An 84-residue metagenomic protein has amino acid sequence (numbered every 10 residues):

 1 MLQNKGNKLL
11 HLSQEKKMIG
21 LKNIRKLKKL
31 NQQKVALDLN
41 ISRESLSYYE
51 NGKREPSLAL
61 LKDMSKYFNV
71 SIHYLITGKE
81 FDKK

Functional and structural regions predicted by a protein language model:
M1-Q14, N23, L27, K66 (+1 more regions): Short, charged recognition helix plus adjacent turn of helix-turn-helix-like nucleic-acid-binding domains
K17, L21, S71-I72: Hydrophobic side chains within well-formed alpha-helices
I19-D38, D63: Short basic helix-loop element that most often maps to the first helix and adjoining turn of HTH DNA-binding modules
L21, V35-A36, L46-Y49, L75: Conserved hydrophobic/aromatic packing and binding residues within compact polymer-binding modules
K29, K34, N40, K53 (+2 more regions): Conserved functional loop/turn residues at catalytic and ligand-binding sites
N40, A59-Y74: DNA major-groove recognition helix of helix-turn-helix/homeodomain DNA-binding modules
I41-E55: Recognition helix of helix-turn-helix/homeodomain-like DNA-binding domains that insert into the DNA major groove
